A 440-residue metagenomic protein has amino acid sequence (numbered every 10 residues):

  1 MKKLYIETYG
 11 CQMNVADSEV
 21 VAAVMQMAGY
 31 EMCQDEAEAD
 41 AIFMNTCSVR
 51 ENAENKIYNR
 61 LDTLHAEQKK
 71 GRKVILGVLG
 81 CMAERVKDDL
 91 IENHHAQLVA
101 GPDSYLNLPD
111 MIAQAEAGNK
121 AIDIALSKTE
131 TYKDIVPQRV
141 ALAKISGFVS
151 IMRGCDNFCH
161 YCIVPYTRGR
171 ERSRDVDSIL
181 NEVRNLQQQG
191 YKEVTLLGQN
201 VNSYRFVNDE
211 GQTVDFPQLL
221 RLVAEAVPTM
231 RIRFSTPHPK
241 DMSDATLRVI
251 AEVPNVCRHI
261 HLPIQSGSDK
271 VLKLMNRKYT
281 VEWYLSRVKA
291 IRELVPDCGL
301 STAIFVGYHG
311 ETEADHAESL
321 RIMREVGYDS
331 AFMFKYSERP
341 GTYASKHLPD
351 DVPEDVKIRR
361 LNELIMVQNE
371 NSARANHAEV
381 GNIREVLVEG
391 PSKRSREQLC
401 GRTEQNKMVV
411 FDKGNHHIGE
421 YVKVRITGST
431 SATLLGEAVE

Functional and structural regions predicted by a protein language model:
M1-R205, D215, A245, I260 (+6 more regions): Proteins enriched for Cys/Gly/acidic motifs involved in redox and nucleic-acid/cofactor modification
T8, A331, F411-D412: Thr-Gly-centered strand-to-loop micro-motif
L76-G80, Q188-E313, R324: Conserved SAM/AdoMet-binding glycine-rich loop
L106, N157, N202, D269-K270 (+2 more regions): Glycine-centered loop/turn positions within well-structured domains that cap or flank conserved ligand/cofactor-binding
R139-V140, R248-E252, I264, N376-A378 (+2 more regions): Replace "in large, NTP-powered and nucleic-acid-processing enzymes" with "in large, NTP-powered factors and other
L142-I145, C155-N157, V256, S266 (+5 more regions): Short flexible coil/turn linkers enriched for glycine and charged/polar residues that connect secondary-structure
C159, I179, L196, F234 (+7 more regions): Conserved, mostly hydrophobic/aromatic
A344-E440: Terminal RNA-binding accessory module
